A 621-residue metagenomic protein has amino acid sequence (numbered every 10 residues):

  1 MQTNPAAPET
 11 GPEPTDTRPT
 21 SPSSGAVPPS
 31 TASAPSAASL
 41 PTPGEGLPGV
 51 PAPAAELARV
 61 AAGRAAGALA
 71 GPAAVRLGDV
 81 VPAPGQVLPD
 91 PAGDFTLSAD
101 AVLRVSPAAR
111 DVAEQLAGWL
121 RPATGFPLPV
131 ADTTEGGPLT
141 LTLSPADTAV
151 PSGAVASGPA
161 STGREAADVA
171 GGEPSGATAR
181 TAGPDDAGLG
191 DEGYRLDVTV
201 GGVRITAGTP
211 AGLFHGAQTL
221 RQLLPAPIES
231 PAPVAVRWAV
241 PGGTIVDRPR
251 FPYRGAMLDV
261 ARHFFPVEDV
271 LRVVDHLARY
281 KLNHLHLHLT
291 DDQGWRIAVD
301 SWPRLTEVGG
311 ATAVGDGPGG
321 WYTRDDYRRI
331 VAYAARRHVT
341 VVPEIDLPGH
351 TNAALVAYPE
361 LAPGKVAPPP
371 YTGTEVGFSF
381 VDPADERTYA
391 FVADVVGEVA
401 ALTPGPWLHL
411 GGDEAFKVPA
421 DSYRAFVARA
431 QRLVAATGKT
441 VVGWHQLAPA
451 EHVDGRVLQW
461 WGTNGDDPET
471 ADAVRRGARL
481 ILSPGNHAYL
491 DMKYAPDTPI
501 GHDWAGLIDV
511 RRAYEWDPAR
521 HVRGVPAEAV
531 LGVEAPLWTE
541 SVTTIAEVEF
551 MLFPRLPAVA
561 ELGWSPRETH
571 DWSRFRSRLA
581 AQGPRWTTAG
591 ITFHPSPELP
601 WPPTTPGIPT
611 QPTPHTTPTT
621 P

Functional and structural regions predicted by a protein language model:
Q2-P28, A37-P249, A400, V441-A448 (+4 more regions): Acidic, contiguous N-terminal accessory segments
L103, T209, A256, L277 (+5 more regions): Conserved, mostly hydrophobic/aromatic
G125, E451-R456, W461-P621: Flexible, acidic glycine-rich loops studded with aromatic residues
L189-G377, Y389, G397-A400, P404-W407: Feature activates predominantly on carbohydrate-active enzymes
R254-L258, L285-L287, V341-I345, L408-L410 (+4 more regions): Hydrophobic faces of well-ordered beta-strands that scaffold small-molecule active sites in alpha/beta enzyme cores
A261, T290-G294, E344-H350, D413-A415 (+4 more regions): Active-site beta-loop-alpha junctions enriched in small/polar residues
P359-E360, G364-V457, W461-D472, R476-G477: Active-site neighborhood of glycoside hydrolase catalytic domains
